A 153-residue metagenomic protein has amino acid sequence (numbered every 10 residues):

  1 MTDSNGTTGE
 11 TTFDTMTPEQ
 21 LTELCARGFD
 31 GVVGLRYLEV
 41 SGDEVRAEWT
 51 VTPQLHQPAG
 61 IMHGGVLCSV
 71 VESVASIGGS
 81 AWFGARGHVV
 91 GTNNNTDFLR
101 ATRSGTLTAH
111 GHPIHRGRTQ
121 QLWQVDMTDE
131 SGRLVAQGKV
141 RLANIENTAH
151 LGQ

Functional and structural regions predicted by a protein language model:
M1-Q153: Terminal targeting signals and extreme-terminal segments of soluble enzymes
